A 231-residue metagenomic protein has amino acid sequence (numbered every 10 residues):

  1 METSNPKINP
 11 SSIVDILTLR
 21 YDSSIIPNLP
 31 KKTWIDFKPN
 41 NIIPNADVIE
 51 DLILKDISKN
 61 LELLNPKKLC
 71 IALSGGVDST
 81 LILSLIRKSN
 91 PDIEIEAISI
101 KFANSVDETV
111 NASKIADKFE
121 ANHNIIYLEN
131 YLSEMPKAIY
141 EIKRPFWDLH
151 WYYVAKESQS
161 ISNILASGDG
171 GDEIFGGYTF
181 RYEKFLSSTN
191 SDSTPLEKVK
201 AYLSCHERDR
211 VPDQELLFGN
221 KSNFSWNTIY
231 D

Functional and structural regions predicted by a protein language model:
M1-N40, L54-S58, W151: N-terminal glutamine amidotransferase
I35-D231: ATP-dependent adenylate-handling active sites, centered on carboxylate activation for C-N bond formation
